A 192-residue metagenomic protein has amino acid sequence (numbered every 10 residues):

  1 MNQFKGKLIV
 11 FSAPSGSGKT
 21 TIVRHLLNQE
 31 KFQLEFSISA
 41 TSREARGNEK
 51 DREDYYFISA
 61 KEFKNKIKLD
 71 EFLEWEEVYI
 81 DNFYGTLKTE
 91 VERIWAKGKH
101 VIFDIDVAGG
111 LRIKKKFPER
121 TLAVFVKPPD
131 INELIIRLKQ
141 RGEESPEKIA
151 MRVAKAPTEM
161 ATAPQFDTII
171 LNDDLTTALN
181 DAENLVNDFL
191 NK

Functional and structural regions predicted by a protein language model:
N2, I136, Q140-E144, T158-K192: NTP-dependent small-molecule kinase module
S12-P14: P-loop (Walker A) phosphate-binding loop of NTP-binding proteins
S17: ATP-binding Walker
T20: Walker A/P-loop
V23-R24: Post-Walker A alpha-helix
N28-F36: Post-Walker A helix-loop "phosphate-sensing" segment adjacent to the P-loop in P-loop NTPases
S39-V101, A108-L111: ATP-dependent small-molecule kinase phosphotransfer cores that center on conserved nucleotide phosphate-binding segments
V101-D106, K116-Q140: Conserved phosphate-donor/acceptor-positioning beta-strand/loop module used by diverse small-molecule
